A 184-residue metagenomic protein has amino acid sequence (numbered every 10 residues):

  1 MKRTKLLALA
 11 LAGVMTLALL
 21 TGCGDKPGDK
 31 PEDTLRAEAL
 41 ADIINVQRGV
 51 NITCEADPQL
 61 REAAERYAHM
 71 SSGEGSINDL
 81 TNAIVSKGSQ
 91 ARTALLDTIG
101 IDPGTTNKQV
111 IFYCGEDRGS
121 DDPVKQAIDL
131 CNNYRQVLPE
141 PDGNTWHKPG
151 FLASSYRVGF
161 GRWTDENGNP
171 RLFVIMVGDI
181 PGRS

Functional and structural regions predicted by a protein language model:
M1-A10: Bacterial N-terminal signal peptides that target proteins for export
A18-G22: C-terminal motif of bacterial Sec signal peptides marking the signal peptidase cleavage site
D25: Short, conserved catalytic or interaction motifs in soluble domains
G28-I99: Short, well-ordered surface patches within globular domains
S89-S184: A well-ordered secondary-structure block
